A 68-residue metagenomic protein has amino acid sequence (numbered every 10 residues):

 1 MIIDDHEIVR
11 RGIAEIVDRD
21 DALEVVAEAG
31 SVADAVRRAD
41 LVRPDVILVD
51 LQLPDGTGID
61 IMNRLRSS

Functional and structural regions predicted by a protein language model:
M1-I8, I13-V17: Conserved acidic segment of CheY-like receiver
I3-D4, A29, I47: Conserved sequence signature across two-component system core domains
D18-A22, S67-S68: Short helix-capping segments at alpha-helix termini
A22-G30, R38: Short hydrophobic/Thr-rich beta-strand motif most characteristic of the beta2 strand and flanking loop of CheY-like
S31-D34, T57-D60: Acidic catalytic/metal-coordinating carboxylates
V42: Active-site charged/polar residues at nucleotide-handling catalytic sites that mediate phosphoryl, nucleotidyl
D50-L51: Active-site residues of response regulator receiver
I59-S68: Short amphipathic alpha-helix used as the core "switch/output" element in two-component signaling
